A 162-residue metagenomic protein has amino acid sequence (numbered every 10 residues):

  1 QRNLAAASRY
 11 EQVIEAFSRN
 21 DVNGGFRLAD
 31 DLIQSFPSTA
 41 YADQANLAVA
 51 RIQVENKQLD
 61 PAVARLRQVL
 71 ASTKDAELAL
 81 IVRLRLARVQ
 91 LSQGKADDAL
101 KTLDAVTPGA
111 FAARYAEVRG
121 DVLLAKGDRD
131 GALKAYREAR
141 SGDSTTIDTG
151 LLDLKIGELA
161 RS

Functional and structural regions predicted by a protein language model:
A7-L47: Short extracytoplasmic
V22-N23, L59, A96, R129: TPR-repeat structural position
I33-A42, A71-A79, V106-R114, S141-G150: Short solvent-exposed coil/turn linkers within tandem alpha-helical repeat scaffolds
